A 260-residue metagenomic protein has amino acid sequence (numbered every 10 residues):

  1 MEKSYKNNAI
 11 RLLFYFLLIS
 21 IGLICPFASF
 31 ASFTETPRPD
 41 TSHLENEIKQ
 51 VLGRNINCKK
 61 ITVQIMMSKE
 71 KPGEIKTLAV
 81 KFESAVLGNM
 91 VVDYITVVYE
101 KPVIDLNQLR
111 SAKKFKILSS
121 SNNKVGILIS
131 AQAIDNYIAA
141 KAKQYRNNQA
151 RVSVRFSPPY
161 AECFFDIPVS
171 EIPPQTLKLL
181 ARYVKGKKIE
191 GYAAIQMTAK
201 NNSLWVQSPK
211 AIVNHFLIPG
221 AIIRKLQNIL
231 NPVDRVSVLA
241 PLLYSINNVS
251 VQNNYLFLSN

Functional and structural regions predicted by a protein language model:
M1-A9: N-terminal secretory signal peptides that target proteins for export/translocation
K6, C25-A28: Short, intrinsically disordered, low-complexity terminal segments
Y15-C25: Bacterial N-terminal signal peptides
A28-N260: Extracellular/lumenal and peripheral-membrane lipid-interaction modules
